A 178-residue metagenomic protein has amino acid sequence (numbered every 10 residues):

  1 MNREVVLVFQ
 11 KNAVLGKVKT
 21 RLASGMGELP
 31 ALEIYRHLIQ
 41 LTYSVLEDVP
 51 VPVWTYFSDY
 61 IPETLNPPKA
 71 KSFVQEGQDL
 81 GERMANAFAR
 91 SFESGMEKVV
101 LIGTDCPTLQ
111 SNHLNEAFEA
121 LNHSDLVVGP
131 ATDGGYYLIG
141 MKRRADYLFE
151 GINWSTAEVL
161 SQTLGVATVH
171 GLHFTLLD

Functional and structural regions predicted by a protein language model:
M1-R21: N-terminal nucleotide-binding beta1-loop-alpha1 segment
F9-V14, F57-Y60, T132-G134: Short glycine-enriched loops at secondary-structure junctions
E33-V51: A short, N-terminal amphipathic alpha-helix
V49-K71: Acidic donor-binding segment of Leloir-type glycosyltransferases
N66-V99, T156, V166: Short phosphate-binding loop-to-helix
L109-D133: Conserved donor-nucleotide/metal-binding helix-loop-beta segment in metal-dependent transferases, i.e., the alpha-helix
A145-V166: Short, glycine-/small-residue-rich phosphate/pyrophosphate-handling segment
V166-D178: Conserved alpha/beta core of the MobA/IspD/sugar-nucleotide pyrophosphorylase nucleotidyltransferase superfamily
